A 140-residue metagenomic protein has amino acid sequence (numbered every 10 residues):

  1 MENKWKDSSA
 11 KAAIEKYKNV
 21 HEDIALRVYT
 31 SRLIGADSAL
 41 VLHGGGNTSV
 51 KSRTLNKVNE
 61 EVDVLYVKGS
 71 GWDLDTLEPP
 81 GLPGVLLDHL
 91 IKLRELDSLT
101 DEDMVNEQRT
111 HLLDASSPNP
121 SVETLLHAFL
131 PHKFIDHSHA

Functional and structural regions predicted by a protein language model:
M1-K18: Generic N-terminal amphipathic, Lys/Arg-enriched alpha-helix
K18-N106, P120, L125, F129-L130: N-terminal low-complexity or amphipathic/hydrophobic leaders
R109-S117: Flexible, glycine/proline-enriched loop segments at strand-loop-helix junctions that form or flank small-ligand binding
H132-A140: Histidine-centered catalytic micro-motifs
